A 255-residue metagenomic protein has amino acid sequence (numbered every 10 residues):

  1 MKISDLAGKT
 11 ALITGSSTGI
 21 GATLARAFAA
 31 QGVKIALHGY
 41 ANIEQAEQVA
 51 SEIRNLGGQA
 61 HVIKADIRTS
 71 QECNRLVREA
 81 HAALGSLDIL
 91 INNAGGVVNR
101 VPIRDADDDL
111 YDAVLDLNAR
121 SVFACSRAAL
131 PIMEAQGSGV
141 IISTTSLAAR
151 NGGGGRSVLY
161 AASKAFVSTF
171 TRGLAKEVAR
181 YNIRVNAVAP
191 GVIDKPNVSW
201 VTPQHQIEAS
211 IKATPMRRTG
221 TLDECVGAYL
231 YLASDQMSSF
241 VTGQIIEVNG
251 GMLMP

Functional and structural regions predicted by a protein language model:
S17-T18: Conserved glycine-rich cofactor-binding loop
L84, T221-V248, L253: C-terminal substrate-recognition "lid" of short-chain dehydrogenase/reductases
V101-I103, D107-A113, V198, S210: Substrate-binding pocket helix/loop in short-chain dehydrogenase/reductase
A106, G152-A161, G173: Active-site loop-to-helix junction immediately N-terminal to the catalytic Tyr of the SDR YXXXK motif in Rossmann-fold
S126, S163, T171: Active-site helix of classical SDR
P131, K176-E177, S239: Alpha-helical segment proximal to the catalytic Tyr-Lys
S146: Residue(s) in the substrate-gating loop at a strand-loop-helix junction that position the organic substrate next
